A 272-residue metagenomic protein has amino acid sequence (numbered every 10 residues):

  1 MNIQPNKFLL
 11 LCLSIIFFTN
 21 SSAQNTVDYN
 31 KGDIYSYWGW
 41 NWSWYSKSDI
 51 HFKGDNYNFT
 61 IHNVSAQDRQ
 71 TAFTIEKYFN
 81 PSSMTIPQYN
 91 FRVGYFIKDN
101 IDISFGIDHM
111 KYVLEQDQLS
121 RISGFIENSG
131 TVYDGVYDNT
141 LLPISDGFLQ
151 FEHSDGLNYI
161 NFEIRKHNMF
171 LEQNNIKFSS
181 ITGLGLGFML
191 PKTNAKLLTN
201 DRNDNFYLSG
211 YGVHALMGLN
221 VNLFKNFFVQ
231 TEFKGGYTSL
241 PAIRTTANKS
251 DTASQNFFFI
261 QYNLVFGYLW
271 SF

Functional and structural regions predicted by a protein language model:
M1-D28, F272: Bacterial Sec-dependent N-terminal signal peptides
Q24-Y95, Q261-S271: Short glycine/proline- and aromatic-enriched beta-strand/turn motifs that initiate or cap beta-hairpins
N30-G32, R92-K196, G267-W270: Gram-negative (and chloroplast) outer-membrane scaffold detector with strong preference for beta-barrel transmembrane
N30-I34, T85-Y89, S154-I160, F178 (+2 more regions): Residues that define the transmembrane beta-barrel architecture of outer-membrane proteins
S48-D55, Q116-I122, K192-D201, A242-K249: Outer-membrane beta-barrel translocator domains and adjoining extracellular loop/strand segments of Gram-negative
S48-H51, Y57-T60, S65-A66, G218 (+1 more regions): Predominantly the C-terminal beta-signal and adjacent terminal strand-loop region of outer-membrane beta-barrel
A66-T74, Y137-D146, K192-T199, I243-N248: Flexible, solvent-exposed coil segments and beta strand-coil junctions, predominantly the extracellular/periplasmic
E76-F79, D146-E152, L197-F206, A247-N256: Extracellular loop and loop/strand-boundary signature of outer-membrane beta-barrel proteins
